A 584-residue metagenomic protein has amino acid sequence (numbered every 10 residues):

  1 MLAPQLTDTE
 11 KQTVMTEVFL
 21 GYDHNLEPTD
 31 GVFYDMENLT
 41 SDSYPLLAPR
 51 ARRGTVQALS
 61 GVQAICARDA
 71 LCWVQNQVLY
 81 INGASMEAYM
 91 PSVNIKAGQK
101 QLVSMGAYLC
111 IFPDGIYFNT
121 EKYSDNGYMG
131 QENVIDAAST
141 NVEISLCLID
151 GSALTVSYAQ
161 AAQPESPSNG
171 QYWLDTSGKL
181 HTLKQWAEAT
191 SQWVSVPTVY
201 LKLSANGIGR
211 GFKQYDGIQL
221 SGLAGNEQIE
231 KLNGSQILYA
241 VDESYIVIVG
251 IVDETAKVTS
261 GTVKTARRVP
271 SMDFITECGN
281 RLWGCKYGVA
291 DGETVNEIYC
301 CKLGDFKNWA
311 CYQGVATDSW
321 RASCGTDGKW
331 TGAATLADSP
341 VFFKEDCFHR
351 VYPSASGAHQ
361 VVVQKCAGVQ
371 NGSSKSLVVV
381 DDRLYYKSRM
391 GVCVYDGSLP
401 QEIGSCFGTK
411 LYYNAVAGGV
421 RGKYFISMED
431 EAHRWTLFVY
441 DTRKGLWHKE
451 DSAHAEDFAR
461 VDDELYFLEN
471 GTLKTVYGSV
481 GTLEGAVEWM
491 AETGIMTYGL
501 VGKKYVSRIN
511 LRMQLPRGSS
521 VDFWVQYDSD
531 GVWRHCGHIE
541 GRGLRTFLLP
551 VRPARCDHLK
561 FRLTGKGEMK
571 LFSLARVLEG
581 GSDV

Functional and structural regions predicted by a protein language model:
M1-A70, G83, G368-G372, V379-R383 (+2 more regions): Beta-sheet repeat architectures centered on beta-propellers
T9-K11, M129, K179, W186-S271: Small/polar beta-strand repeat architecture
R52-A58, R268-G419, L446-D451: Beta-propeller and closely related beta-pinwheel folds
G61-V62, A67-R68, N76-Q77, I81-G106: Blade-loop segments of beta-propeller domains
A70-W73, A107-I111, P164-Q185, Y215-L220 (+8 more regions): Short hydrophobic/aromatic-rich beta-strand motifs
N76-I81, Y117-S124, H181-T182, V289-F306 (+5 more regions): Structural motif
V78-A84, G115-E132, Q171-P197, E227-I229 (+4 more regions): Short, surface-exposed terminal/edge motifs of secreted or surface/virion proteins that either
P91-G98, I144-T176, W193-V199, F407-A415: Extracellular/surface-exposed low-complexity repeats and stalk/linker segments enriched in Gly/Pro and small polar
